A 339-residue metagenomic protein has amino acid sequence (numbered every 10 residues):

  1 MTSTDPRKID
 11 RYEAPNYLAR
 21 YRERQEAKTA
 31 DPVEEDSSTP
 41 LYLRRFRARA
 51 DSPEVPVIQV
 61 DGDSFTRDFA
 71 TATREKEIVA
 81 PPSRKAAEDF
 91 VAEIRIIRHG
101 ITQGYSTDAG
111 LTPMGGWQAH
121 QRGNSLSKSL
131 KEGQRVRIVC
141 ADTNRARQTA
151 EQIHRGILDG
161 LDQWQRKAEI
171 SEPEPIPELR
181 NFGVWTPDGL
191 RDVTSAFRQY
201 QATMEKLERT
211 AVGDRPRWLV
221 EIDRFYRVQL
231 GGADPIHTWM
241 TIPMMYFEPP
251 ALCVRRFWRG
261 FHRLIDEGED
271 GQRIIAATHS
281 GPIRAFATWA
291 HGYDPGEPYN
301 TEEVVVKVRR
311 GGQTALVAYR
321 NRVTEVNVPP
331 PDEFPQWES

Functional and structural regions predicted by a protein language model:
M1-R11: N-terminal acidic, proline/glycine-rich, low-complexity intrinsically disordered segments
T29-E34: Charged, low-complexity interaction regions
P53-I176, M245-A251, D294-V308: Active-site-proximal alpha-helix that buttresses catalytic centers in soluble enzyme cores
Q103-S106, R145-T149, F182-W185, I283-F286 (+1 more regions): Short catalytic/ligand-binding loop motif for oxyanion handling, primarily in non-cytosolic enzymes, centered on
I157-R256: Phosphate-handling substructures
D159-D162, F247, A251-L316: Active-site-adjacent alpha-helix immediately C-terminal to a catalytic or transition-state-stabilizing loop
Y319-S339: Acidic, His/Gly-rich catalytic cores of divalent-metal-dependent hydrolytic chemistry
